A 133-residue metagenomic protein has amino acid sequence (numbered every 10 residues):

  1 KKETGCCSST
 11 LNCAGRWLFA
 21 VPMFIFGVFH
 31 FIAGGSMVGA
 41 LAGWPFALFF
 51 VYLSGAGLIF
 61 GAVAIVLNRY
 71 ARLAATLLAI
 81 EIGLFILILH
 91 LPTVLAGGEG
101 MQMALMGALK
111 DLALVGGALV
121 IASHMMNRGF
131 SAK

Functional and structural regions predicted by a protein language model:
K1-I32, F50-F60, L67-K133: Extended, low-polarity transmembrane helix blocks
I32-P45: Short juxtamembrane and helix-loop transition motifs at transmembrane-helix boundaries in membrane proteins
